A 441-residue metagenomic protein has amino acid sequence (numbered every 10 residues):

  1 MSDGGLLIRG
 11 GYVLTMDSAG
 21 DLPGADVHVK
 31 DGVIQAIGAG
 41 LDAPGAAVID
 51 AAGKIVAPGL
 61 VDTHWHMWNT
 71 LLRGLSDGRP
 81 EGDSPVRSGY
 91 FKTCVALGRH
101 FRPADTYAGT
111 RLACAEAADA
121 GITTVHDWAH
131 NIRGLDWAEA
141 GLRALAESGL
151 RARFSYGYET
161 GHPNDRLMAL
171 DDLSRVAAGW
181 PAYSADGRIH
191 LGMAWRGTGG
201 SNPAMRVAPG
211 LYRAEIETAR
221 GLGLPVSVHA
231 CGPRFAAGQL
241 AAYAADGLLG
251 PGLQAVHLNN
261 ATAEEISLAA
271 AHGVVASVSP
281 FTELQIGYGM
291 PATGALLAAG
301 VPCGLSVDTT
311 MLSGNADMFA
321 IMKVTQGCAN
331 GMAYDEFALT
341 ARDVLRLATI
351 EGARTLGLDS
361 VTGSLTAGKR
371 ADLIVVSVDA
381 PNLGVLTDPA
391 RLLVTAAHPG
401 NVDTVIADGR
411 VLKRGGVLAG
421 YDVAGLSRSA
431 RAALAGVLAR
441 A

Functional and structural regions predicted by a protein language model:
M1-A25, V29-K30, Q35, G40 (+1 more regions): Active-site microenvironment of metallo-dependent hydrolases
D3-R9, D42-S88, A104, R111 (+1 more regions): Replace "His-x-His-based motif
G11, V27, G32, G53 (+14 more regions): Divalent metal-coordination and catalytic microenvironments
L71-T106, N202, R234-G252, H272-V275 (+1 more regions): Active-site gating loops and adjacent loop-to-helix segments of metal-dependent hydrolytic enzymes
L75-W128, R133-L150, S174-A185, A430-A439: Alpha-helical scaffold segments that flank or form the walls of functional sites
N131, D136-N260, E264: Metal-coordinating catalytic core of metallo-dependent amide/deamination hydrolases
G247-L249, G294-A380, T395-A397: His/Asp/Glu-enriched, well-ordered alpha-helical/loop segment that forms or immediately abuts the divalent-metal
A255, N260-A263, A269-A271, S279 (+3 more regions): C-terminal active-site-proximal or functional interface alpha/beta core segments in diverse enzymes
